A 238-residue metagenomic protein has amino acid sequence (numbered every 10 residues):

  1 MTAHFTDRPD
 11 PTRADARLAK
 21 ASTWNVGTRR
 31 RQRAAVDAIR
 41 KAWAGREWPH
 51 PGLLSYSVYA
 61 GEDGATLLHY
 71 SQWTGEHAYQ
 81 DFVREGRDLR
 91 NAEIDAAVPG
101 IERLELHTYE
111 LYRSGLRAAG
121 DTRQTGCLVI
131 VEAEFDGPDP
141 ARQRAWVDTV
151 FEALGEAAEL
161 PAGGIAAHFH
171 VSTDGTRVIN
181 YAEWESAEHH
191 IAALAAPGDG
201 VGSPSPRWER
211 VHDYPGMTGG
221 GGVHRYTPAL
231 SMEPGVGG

Functional and structural regions predicted by a protein language model:
M1-L67, T74-G238: Short S/T/G/P-rich N-terminal loop/turn motif that feeds into the first structured element of a domain
